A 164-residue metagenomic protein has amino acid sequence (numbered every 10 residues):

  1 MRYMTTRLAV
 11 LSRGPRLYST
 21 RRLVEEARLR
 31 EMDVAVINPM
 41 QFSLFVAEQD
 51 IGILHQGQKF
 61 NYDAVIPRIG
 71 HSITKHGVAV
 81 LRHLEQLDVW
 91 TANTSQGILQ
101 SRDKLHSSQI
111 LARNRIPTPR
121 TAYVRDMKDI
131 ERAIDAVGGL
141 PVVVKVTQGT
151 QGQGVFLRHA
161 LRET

Functional and structural regions predicted by a protein language model:
R2-R13, T20-E25, H55-F60, L84-D88 (+2 more regions): Active-site nucleotide/adenylate-binding loops and adjacent lid/helix of ATP-dependent enzymes
L11-P15, R68-H71: Structural motif
S12, M32-F45: A short beta-strand-loop structural module common to alpha/beta enzyme folds
L17-S19, L44-F45: Short, charged/polar "capping" segments at the starts of alpha-helices and the immediately preceding loops
R21-V36: Helix-enriched interaction subdomains in cytosolic or periplasmic regions, typified by TIR/SEFIR signaling/NADase cores
M32, G70, I116: Residue-level marker of positions within ordered structural domains that often coincide with functionally constrained
P39-E85, A92-S101: N-terminal glycine-rich "phosphate-gripper" loop used for MgATP/nucleotide binding and carboxylate activation
